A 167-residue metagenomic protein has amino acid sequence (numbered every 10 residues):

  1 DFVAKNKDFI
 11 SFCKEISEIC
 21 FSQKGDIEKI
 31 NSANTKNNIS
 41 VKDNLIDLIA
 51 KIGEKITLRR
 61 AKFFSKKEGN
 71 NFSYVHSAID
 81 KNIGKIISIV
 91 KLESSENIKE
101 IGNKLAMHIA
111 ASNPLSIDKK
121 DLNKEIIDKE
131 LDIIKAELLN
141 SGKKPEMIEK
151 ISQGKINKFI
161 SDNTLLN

Functional and structural regions predicted by a protein language model:
D1-N167: N-terminal assembly/interaction segments in proteins that build large macromolecular machines
